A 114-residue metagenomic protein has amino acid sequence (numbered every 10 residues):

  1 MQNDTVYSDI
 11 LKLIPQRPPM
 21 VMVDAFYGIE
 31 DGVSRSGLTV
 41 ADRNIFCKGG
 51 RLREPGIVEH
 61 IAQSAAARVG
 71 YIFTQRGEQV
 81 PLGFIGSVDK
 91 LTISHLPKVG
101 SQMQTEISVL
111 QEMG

Functional and structural regions predicted by a protein language model:
M1-S8, R35, R51-L52: RNA-interacting cores
Q2-N3, A67-E106, L110: Hydrophobic beta-strand-centered segment that forms part of the acyl-chain substrate-binding groove
Y7-R17, Q79-V80: Short aromatic-glycine motifs in intrinsically disordered, low-complexity regions
R17-R53: Catalytic strand-loop segment that frames the active site of acyl-thioester-processing enzymes
P18-M20, F84, G114: Short solvent-exposed loop/turn micro-motifs enriched in small/polar/acidic residues
F26, I61, I107: A residue-level signal for conserved active-site and pocket-lining positions in enzyme catalytic cores
I29-S34, A66, L96, Q111-G114: Short, conserved beta-turn/loop elements at beta-strand boundaries and strand-helix junctions
T39-F73: A conserved, well-ordered hydrophobic junction motif at loop->secondary-structure transitions
